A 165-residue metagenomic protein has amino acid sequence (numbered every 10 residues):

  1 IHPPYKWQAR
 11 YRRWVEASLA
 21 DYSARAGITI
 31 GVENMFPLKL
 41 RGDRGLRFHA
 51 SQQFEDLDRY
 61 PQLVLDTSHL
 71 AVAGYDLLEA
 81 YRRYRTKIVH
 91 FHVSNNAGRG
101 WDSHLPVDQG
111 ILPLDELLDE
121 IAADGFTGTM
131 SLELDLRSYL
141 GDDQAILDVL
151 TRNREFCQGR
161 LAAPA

Functional and structural regions predicted by a protein language model:
I1-P3, V32-F36, L65-H69, H92-N95 (+1 more regions): A cross-domain feature marking catalytic cores of carbohydrate-active enzymes and several ubiquitous metabolic/repair
I1-Q62, V149, P164: Active-site acidic/histidine proton-transfer and metal-coordination neighborhood in alpha/beta enzyme cores
W14-L19, L117, N153, C157: Alpha-helical packing segments of well-folded alpha/beta enzyme cores
R41-F54, D58-Y60, V64, H69-T127 (+1 more regions): Gly/Pro-rich active-site loop or hairpin
G141-A165: C-terminal helical cap(s) of enzyme catalytic domains, especially alpha/beta-barrels
